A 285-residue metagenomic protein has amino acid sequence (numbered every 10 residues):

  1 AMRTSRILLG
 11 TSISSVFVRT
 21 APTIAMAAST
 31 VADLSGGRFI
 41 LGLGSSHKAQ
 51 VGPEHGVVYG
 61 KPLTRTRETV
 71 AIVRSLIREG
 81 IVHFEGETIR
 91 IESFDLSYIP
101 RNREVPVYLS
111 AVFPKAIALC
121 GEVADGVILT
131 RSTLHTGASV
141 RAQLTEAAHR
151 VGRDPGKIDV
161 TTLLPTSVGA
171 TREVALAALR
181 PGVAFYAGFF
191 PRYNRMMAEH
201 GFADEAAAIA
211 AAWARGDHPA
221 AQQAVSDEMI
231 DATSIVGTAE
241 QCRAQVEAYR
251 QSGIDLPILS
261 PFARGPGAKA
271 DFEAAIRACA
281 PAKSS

Functional and structural regions predicted by a protein language model:
A1-S285: Active-site-adjacent structural elements that line small-molecule/cofactor binding pockets in enzymes
